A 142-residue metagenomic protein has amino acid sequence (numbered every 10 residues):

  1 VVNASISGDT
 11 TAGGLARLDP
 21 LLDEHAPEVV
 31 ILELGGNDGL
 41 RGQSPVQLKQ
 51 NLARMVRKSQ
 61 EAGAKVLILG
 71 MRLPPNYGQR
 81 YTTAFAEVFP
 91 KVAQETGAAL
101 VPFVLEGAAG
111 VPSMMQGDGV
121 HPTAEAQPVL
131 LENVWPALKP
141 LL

Functional and structural regions predicted by a protein language model:
V1-T10: A short beta-strand-loop structural module common to alpha/beta enzyme folds
G13-L142: Alpha-helical cap/lid subdomain in secreted, periplasmic, or secretory-pathway luminal O-acyl-processing enzymes
